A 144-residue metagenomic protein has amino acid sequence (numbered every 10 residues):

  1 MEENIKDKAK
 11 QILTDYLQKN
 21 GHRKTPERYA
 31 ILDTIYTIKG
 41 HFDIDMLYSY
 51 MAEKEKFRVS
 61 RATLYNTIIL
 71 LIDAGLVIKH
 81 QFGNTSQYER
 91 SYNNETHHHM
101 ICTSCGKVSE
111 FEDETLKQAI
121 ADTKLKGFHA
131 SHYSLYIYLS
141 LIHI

Functional and structural regions predicted by a protein language model:
N4-L32: Short alpha-helical segments that sit at the start of domains
D43-K56: DNA-recognition alpha helix
L64-A74: Basic amphipathic alpha-helical segments that dock to polyanions
L76-H80: A short, conserved structural fragment
F82-T103: Short, cationic-aromatic polyanion-contact patches
G106: Cys/His-coordinated zinc-binding microdomains
I142-I144: Conserved small/polar residues in nucleotide/adenosyl-binding loops
